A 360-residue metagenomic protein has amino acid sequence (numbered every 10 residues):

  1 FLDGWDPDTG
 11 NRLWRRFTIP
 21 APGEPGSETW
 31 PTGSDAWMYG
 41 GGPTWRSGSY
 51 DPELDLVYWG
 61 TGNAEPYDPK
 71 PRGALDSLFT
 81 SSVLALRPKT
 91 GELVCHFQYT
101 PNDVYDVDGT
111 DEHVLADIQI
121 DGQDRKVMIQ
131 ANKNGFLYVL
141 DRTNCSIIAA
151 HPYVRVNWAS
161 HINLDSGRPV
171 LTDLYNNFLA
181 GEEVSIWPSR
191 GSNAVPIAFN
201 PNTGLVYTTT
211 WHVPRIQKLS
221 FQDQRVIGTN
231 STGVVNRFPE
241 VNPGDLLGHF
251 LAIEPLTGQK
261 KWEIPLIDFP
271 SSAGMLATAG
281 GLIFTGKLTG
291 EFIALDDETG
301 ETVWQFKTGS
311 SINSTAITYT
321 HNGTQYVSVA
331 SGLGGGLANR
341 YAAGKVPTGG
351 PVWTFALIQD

Functional and structural regions predicted by a protein language model:
F1-M38, P71-G109, A116-D124, F136-V184 (+2 more regions): Extracytoplasmic/lumenal domain signature
P31-G40, S47-S49, P66: Active-site lining segments of carbohydrate-active enzymes
G42-E53, V114-G122, G191-N202, M275-A277 (+1 more regions): Structural signature of eukaryotic scaffold interfaces centered on beta-propeller domains
S49, A180-S185, S189-V213: Long, low-complexity segments enriched in small/aliphatic residues
E53-W59: Short coil-to-beta-strand
T61-E65: Generic short beta-strand segments
